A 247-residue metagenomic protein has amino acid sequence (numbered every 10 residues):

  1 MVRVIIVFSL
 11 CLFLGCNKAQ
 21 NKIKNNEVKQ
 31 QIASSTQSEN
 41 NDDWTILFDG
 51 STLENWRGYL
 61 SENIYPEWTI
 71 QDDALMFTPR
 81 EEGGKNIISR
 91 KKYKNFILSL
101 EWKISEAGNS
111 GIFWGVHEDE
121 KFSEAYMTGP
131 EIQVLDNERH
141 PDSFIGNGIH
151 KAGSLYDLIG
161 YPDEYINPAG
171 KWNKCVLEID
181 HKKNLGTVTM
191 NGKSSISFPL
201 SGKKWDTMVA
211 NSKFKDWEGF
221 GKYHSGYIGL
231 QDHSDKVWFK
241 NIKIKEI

Functional and structural regions predicted by a protein language model:
V4-F13: Sec-dependent N-terminal signal peptides
N17-I247: Carbohydrate-interacting regions of secretory-pathway proteins
